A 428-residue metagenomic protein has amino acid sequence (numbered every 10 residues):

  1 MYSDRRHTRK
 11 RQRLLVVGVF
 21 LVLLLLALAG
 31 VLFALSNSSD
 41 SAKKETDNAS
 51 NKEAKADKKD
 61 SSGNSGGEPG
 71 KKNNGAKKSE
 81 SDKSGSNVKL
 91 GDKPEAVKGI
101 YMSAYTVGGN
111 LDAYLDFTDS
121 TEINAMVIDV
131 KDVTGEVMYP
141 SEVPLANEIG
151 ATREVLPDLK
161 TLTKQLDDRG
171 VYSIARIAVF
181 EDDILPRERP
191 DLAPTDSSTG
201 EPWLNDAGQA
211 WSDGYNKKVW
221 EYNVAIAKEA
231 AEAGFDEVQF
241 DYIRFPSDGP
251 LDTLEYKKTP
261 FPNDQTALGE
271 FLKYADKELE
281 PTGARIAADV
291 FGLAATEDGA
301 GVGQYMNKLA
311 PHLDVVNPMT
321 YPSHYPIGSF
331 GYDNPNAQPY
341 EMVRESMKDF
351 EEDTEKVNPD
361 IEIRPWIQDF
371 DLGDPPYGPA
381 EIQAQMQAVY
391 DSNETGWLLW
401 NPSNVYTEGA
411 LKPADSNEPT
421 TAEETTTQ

Functional and structural regions predicted by a protein language model:
M1-L14: N-terminal Lys/Arg-rich, disordered targeting/topogenic segments
S36-N37, L313-I327, N336-R344, D349-Q428: Substrate-binding cleft of secreted/luminal carbohydrate-active enzymes
L90-M102, F180-E229: Active-site-adjacent "subsite" loops/lids of carbohydrate-active enzymes
N110-V137, A231-V238, H312-V315, V389-W397: Catalytic domains of carbohydrate-active enzymes, especially glycoside hydrolases
T121-V155, S247: Aromatic-lined carbohydrate-binding/catalytic grooves of carbohydrate-active enzymes
A125-V127, P157-P202, Q239: Glycine-rich, aromatic-flanked loop segments that form ligand/cofactor-binding clefts across common enzyme folds
M138-I149, D182-L204, D248-T259: Aromatic- and acidic-residue-enriched segments that line the glycan-binding/catalytic groove of carbohydrate-active
Y172-A178, D182, Q239, P262-V302 (+1 more regions): Aromatic-lined carbohydrate-recognition surfaces of secreted/lumenal glycan-active proteins
